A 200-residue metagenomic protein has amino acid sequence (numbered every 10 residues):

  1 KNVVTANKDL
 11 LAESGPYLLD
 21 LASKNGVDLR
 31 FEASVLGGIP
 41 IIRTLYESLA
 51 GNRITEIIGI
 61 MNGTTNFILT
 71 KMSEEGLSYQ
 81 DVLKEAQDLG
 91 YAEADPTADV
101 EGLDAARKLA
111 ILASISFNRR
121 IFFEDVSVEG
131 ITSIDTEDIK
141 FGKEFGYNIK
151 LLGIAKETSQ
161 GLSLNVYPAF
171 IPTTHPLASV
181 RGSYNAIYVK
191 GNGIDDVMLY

Functional and structural regions predicted by a protein language model:
V3-A6, L29-A33, E56-G59, L199: General beta-strand structural signal in soluble alpha/beta enzymes
A6-Y46: Rossmann-fold NAD(P)-binding glycine/threonine-rich loop
L21-N25, L49, N62-I68, A86-Y91: Acidic/polar active-site rim loop that often engages polyanionic ligands
F31-A33, T55-E56, I68-S73, A92-V100 (+1 more regions): Flexible, glycine/proline-enriched loop segments at strand-loop-helix junctions that form or flank small-ligand binding
I41-I54, T65-L77, R107-I121: Oxidoreductase and adenylate-handling cofactor-binding alpha/beta cores
G59-F67, E101-A105: Conserved phosphate/anionic-ligand binding catalytic regions in large, soluble enzymes, centered on
D81-S179, Y184-A186: Substrate-binding/catalytic subdomain of NAD(P)-dependent oxidoreductase enzymes
A178-Y200: C-terminal helical cap and adjacent loop that interface with cofactors, partners, or active-site loops
